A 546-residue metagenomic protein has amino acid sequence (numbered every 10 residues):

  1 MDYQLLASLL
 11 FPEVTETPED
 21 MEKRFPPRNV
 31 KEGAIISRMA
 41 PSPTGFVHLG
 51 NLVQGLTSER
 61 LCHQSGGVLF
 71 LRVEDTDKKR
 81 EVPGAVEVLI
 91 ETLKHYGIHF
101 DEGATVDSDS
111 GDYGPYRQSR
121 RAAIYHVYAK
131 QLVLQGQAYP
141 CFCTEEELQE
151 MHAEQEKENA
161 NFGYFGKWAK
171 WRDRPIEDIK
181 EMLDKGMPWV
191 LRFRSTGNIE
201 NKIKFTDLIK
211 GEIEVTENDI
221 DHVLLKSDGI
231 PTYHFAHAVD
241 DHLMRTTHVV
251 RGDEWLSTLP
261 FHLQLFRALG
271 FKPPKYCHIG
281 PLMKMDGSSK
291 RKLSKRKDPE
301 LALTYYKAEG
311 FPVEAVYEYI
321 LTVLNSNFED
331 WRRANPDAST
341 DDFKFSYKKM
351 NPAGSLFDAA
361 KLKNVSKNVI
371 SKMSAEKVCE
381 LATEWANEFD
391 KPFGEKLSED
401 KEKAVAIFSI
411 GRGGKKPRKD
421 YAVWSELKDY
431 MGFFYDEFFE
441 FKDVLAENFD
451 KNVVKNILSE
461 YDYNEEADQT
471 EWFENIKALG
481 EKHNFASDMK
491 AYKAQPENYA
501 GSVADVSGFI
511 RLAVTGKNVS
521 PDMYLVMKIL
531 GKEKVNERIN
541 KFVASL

Functional and structural regions predicted by a protein language model:
D2-K157, S257-F271, A315: N-terminal Rossmann-like or analogous alpha/beta NTP/dinucleotide-binding catalytic cores that position adenine
P27-I35, Q64-G66, H234-A238, G287-S294: Active-site-adjacent bridging/hinge elements
G33-R38, F70, D298-E300, S339-Y347 (+1 more regions): Short amphipathic alpha-helical segments and their helix-coil junctions
S37-T44, F70-D75, L243-V249, E300-A302 (+3 more regions): Glycine- and acidic
S58, L89, L132, G136 (+8 more regions): Residue-level signal for inorganic ion chemistry
Y139-H278, M283-K292, A302, K455 (+1 more regions): Active-site cores that bind ATP or allylic diphosphates and position pyrophosphate for catalysis
L269-N448, T515-L546: Catalytic adenosine-cofactor/nucleotide-binding cores of aminoacyl-tRNA synthetases and other
K477-H483, S487-L530, K534: Helix-rich, typically C-terminal accessory recognition domains appended to large enzymatic cores
